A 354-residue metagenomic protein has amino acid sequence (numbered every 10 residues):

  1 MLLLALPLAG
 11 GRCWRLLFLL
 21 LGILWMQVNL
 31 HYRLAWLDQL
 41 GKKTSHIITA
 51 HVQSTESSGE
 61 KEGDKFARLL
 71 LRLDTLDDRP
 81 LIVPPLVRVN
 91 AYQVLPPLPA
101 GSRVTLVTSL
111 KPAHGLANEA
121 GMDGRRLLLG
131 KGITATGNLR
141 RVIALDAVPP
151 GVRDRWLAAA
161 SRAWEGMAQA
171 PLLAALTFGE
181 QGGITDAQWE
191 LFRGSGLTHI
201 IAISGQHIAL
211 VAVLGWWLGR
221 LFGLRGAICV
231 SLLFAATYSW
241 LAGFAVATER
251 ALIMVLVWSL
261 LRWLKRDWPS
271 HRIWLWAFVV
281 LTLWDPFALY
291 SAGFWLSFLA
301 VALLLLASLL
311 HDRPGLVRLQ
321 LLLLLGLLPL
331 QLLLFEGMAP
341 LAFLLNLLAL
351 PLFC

Functional and structural regions predicted by a protein language model:
L2-L21, G137, D186-L345: Hydrophobic alpha-helical transmembrane segments in multi-pass membrane proteins
G22-H199: Membrane-interface helix/helix-cap signal primarily in integral membrane proteins
V148, V152, W164, E180 (+5 more regions): Catalytic cores of large soluble enzymes that bind and process phosphate-bearing ligands
E165-Q169, I184, L224-V230, L352: Membrane-interfacial loop-to-helix junctions in multi-pass transporters
D267, P351-C354: Hydrophobic alpha-helical segments
